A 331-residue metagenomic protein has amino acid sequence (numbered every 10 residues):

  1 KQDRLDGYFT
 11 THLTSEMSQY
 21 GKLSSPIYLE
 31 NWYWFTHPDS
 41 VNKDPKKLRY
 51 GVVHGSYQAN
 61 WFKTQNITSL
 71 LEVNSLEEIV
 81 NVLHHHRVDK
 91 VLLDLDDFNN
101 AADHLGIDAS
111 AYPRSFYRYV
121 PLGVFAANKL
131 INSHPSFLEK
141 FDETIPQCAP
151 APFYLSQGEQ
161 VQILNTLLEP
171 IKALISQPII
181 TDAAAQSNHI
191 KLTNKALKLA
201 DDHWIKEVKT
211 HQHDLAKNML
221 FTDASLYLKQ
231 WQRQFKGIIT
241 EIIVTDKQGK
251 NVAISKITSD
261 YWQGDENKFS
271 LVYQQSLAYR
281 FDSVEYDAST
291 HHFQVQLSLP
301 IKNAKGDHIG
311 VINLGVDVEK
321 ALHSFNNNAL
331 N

Functional and structural regions predicted by a protein language model:
K1-D6, E77-D97: Short helices/loops that flank or line small-molecule/ion binding pockets
K1-K47, H54-S56, N99, S110-Y119: Acidic, polar ligand-binding/catalytic clefts
Y28-Y33, H104-D142: Periplasmic-binding protein-like
H37-I67, L71-V73, I79-N81, D96: Bilobed "Venus flytrap"/periplasmic-binding protein-like clamshell domains and structurally analogous long
K46-K47, V52-Y57, P121-V161: Extended ligand-binding regions for polar small-molecule ligands
P150-F153, Q157-T258: Extracytoplasmic/periplasmic sensory segments of membrane signal-transduction proteins
H213-K229, I257-Y286, L330: Extracytoplasmic/periplasmic sensor domains and loops in membrane signaling proteins
H292-N328: Conserved beta-strands of PAS-like sensory domains
